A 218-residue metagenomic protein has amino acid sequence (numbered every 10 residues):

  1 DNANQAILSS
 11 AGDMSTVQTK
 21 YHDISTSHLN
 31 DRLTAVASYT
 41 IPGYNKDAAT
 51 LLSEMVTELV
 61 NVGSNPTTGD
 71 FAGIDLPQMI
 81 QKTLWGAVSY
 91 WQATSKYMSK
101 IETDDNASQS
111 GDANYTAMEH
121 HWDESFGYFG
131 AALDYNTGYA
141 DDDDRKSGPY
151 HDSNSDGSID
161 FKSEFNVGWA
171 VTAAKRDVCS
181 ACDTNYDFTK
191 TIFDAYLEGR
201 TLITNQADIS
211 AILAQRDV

Functional and structural regions predicted by a protein language model:
D1-V218: Mature extracytoplasmic or organellar-lumen-exposed domains after removal of signal/transit peptides
